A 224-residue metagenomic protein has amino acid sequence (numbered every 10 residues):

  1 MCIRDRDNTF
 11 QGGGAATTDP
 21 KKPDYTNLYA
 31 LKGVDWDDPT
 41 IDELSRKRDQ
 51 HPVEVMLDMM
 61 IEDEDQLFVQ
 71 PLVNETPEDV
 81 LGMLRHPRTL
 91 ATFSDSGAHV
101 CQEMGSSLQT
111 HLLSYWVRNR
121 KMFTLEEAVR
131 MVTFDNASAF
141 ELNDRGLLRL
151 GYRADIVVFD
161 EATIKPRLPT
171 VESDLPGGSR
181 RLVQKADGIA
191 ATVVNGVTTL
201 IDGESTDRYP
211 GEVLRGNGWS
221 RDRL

Functional and structural regions predicted by a protein language model:
R4-K121: Active-site neighborhoods of metal-dependent hydrolases
D49, D95, L113, A128 (+4 more regions): Hydrophobic, well-ordered secondary-structure elements that form the walls of internal hydrophobic environments
E54-M60, L125-T133, L148: Short, well-structured alpha-helical segments that form the helix of a local strand-helix-strand
E62-L67, A98-C101, N136-A139, I164-R167 (+2 more regions): Flexible loop/turn segments at secondary-structure boundaries
L67-V80, E127, A137-V171: Acidic, glycine-enriched loop/beta-strand segments at the rims of small-molecule binding/catalytic pockets
G82-T89, S94, S106-L108, V158-E204 (+1 more regions): C-terminal cap of metal-dependent C-N hydrolases
H111-S138: Gly/His-enriched, cation/cofactor- and phosphate-binding structural elements
V213-L224: Short, solvent-exposed cationic patches
